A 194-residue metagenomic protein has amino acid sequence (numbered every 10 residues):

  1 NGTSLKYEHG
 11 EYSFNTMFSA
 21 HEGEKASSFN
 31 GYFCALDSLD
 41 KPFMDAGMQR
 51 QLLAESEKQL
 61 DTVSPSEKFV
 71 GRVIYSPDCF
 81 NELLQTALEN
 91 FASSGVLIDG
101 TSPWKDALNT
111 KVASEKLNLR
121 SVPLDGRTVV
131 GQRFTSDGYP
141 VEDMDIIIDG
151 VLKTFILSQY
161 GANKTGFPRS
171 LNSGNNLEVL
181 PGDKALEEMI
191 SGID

Functional and structural regions predicted by a protein language model:
G2, H9-N15, V70, S114 (+2 more regions): Broad gene-expression machinery/nucleic-acid interaction feature
G2-T3, G23-K25, G138: Detector for glycine-centered tight turns/loop "hinges" at secondary-structure junctions
S4, D40-G47, G131-T135, V141: Alpha-helix capping and helix-loop boundary segments enriched in small/acidic/polar residues
H9-A87, F91, T154: Internal alpha/beta scaffold segment
E11, G47-Q51, K68, D78 (+6 more regions): Conserved active-site and cofactor/substrate-binding residues in soluble primary-metabolism enzymes
S13-F14, Y32-L39, F91-D99, G161-N175: Extended active-site and interfacial segments that coordinate phosphate-rich ligands in large catalytic machineries
S93-S114: Amphipathic alpha-helical
A107-D194: Dual-mode signal for accessory low-complexity, basic/Gly-rich regions
